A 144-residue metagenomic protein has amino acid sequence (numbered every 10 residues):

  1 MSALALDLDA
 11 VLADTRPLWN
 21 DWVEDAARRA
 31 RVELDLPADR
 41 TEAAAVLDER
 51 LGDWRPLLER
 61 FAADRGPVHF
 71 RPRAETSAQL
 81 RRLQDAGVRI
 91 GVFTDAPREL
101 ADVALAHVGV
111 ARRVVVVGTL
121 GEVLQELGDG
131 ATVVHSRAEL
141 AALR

Functional and structural regions predicted by a protein language model:
M1, Q84, R98, D102-R144: Asp-based, Mg2+/Mn2+-dependent phosphohydrolase catalytic module
M1-D39: Active-site neighborhood of HAD-like aspartate-dependent phosphohydrolases
A13, T94-D95: Active-site-adjacent beta-strand anchor residues
L18, A38, A74-E75, A96-P97 (+1 more regions): Short beta->alpha linker loops
W19, D53, L100: Short phosphate-engaging motifs
E24, R29-D64, A74-Q84: A metal-dependent, Asp-based hydrolase signature
V32, G87-V88, R113-V114: A generic structural motif
D64-V92, R98, D102: Short, acidic loop-to-helix structural element flanking the phosphoryl-transfer center in phosphate-processing enzymes
